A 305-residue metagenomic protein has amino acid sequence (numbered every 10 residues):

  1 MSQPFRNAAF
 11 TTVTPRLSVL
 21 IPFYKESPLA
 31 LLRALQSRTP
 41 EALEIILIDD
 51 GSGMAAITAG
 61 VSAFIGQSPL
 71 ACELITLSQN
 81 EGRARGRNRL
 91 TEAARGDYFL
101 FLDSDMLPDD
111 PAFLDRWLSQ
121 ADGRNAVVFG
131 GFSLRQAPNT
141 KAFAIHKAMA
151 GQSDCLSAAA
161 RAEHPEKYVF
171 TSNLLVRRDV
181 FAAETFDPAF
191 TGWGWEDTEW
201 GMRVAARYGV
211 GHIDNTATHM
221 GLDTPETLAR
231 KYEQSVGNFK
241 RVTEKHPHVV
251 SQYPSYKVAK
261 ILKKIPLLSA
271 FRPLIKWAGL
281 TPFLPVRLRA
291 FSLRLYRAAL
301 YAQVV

Functional and structural regions predicted by a protein language model:
M1-Q36: N-proximal low-complexity "stem/linker" segments adjacent to membrane-targeting elements
L77-A94: Glycine-rich, basic loop-to-helix element that forms the pyrophosphate-binding segment of sugar-nucleotide handling
F99: Short aromatic/hydrophobic "clamp" motif used to bind/position activated sugar donors
L107, P111-F143: Conserved donor NDP-sugar-binding/catalytic core segment of glycosyltransferases
G131, K147-E166: Short, flexible, basic/aromatic active-site loop/helix in glycosyltransferases
S157-V176, G192: A recurrent flexible, glycine/aromatic-enriched loop bordering the glycosyltransferase active site that acts as
G192-W200: Acidic donor-binding loop at a coil-to-helix junction in glycosyltransferase catalytic cores that engages
E233-N238, S251-V305: Non-catalytic, C-terminal membrane-associated alpha-helical segments of glycosyltransferases
